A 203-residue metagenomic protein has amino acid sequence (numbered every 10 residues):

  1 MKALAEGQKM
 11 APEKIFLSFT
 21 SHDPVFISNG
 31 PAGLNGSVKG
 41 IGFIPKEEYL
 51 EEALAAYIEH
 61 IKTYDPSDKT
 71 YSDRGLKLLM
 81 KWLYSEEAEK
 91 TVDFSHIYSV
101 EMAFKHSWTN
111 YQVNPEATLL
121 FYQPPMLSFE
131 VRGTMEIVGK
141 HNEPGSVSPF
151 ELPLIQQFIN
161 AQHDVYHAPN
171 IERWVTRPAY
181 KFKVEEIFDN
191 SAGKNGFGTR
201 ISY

Functional and structural regions predicted by a protein language model:
M1-Y203: Binding-site signature for planar aromatic cofactors or substrates
